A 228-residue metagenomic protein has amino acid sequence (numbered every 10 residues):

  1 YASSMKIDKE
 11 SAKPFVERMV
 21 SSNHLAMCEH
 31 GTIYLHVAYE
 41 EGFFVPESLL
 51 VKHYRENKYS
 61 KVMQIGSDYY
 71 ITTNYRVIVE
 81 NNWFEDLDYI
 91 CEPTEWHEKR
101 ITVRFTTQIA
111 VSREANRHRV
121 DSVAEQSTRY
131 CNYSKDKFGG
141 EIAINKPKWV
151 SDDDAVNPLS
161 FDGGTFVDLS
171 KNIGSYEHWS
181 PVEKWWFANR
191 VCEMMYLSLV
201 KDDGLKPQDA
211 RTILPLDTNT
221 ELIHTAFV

Functional and structural regions predicted by a protein language model:
Y1-V228: Family-specific signature for flavin-dependent thymidylate synthase
